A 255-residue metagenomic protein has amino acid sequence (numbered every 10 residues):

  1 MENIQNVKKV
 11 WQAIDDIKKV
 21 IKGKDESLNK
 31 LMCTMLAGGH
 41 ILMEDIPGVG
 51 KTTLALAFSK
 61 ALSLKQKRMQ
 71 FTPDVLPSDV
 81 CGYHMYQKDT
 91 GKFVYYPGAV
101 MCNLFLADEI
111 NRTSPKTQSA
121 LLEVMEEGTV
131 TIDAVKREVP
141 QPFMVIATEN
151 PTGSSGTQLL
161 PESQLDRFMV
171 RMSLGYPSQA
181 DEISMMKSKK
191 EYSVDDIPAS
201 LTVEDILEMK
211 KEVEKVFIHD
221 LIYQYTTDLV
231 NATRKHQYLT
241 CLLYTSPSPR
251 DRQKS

Functional and structural regions predicted by a protein language model:
K8-H40: Pre-Walker A (pre-P-loop) alpha-helix and adjacent loop at the N terminus of AAA/AAA+ ATPase modules, a conserved
G23, L31, M43, V80 (+5 more regions): Conserved RecA-like P-loop NTPase ATPase core
A37-F71: Walker A/P-loop
K65-M85: AAA+/P-loop NTPase substrate/partner-engagement loops
Q87-F105: Conserved alpha-helical scaffold flanking the Walker A/P-loop in AAA+ ATPase domains
C102-E126, T157-E162, Q179-E182: Conserved AAA+/SF3 P-loop NTPase catalytic/coupling segment centered on the Walker-B
E127-S200, M209-V213: Canonical AAA+ ATPase core
Y244-D251: Conserved small/polar residues in nucleotide/adenosyl-binding loops
